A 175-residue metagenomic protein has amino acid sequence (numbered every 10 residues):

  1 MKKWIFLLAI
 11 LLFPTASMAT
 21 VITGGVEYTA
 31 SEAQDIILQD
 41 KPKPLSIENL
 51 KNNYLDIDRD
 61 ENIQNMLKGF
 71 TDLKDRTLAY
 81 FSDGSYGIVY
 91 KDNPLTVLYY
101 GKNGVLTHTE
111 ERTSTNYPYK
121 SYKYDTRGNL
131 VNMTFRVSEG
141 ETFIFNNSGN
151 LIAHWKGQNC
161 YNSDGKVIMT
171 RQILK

Functional and structural regions predicted by a protein language model:
W4-F13: Sec-dependent N-terminal signal peptides
T15-A19: Sec/Tat signal peptide C-region and signal peptidase I cleavage site
T20-K175: Repetitive, compositionally biased segments used for assembly/scaffolding
